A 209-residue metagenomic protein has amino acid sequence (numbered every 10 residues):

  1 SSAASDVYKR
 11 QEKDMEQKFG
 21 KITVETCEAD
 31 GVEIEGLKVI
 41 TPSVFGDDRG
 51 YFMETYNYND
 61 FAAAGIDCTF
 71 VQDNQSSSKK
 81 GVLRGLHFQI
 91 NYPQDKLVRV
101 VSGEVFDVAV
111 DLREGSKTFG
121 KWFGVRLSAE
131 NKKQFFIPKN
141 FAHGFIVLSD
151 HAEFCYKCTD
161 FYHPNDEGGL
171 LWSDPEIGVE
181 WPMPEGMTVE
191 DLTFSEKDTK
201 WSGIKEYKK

Functional and structural regions predicted by a protein language model:
S1-Y8: Short, small-residue-biased leader/transition segments that mark boundaries at the very start of proteins
Y8, K132-Q134: A generic structured-segment signal
D14-E130, S149-H151, C158-K209: Non-catalytic, conserved peripheral segments adjacent to functional cores
F135, H143-L148, Y156: Short beta-strand His + acidic residue motifs that chelate non-heme Fe in jelly-roll/DSBH and cupin folds
